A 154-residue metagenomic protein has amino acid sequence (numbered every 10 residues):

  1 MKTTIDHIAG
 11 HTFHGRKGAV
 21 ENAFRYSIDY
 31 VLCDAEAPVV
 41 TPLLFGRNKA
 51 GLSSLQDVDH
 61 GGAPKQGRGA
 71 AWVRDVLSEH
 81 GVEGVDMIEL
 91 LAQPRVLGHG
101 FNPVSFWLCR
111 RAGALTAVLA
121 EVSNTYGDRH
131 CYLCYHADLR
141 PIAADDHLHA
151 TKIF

Functional and structural regions predicted by a protein language model:
M1-F154: Mature, function-bearing regions of proteins
